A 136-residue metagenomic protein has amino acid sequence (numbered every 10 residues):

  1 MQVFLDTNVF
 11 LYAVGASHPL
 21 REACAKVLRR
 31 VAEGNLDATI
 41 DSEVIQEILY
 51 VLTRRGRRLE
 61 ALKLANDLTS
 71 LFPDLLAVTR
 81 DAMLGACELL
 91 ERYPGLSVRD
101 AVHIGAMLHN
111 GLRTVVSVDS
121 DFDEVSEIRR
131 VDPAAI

Functional and structural regions predicted by a protein language model:
M1-I40, T53-K63, A134-I136: Short, well-structured N-terminal submotif of metal-dependent ribonuclease cores
Q2, I104-I136: Acidic, PIN/NYN-like endoribonuclease modules and their adjacent C-terminal/linker elements
T7, S42, D100-I104: Conserved glycosyltransferase catalytic-site signature
E33-N35, L71, R92, V125: Structured helix-beta-strand junction loops
S42-E43, R80, D119-S120: Short secondary-structure boundary segments
R55, D67-S70, L75: Ribonuclease/tRNase effector modules and their secretory precursors
D74-V116: Active-site neighborhoods of divalent-metal-dependent phosphate/nucleic-acid chemistry enzymes
